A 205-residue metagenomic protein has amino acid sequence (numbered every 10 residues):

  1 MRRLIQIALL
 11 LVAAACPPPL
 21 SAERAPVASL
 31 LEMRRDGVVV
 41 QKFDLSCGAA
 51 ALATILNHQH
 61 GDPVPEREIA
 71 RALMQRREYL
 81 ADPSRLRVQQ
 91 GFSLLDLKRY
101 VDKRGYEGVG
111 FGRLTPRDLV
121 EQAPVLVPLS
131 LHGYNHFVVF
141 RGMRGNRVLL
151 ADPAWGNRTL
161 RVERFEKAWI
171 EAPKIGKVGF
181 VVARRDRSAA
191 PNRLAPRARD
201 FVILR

Functional and structural regions predicted by a protein language model:
M1-R3, Y106-E107: Extended hydrophobic/aromatic-rich secondary-structure runs
R2-I7, C16-L80, R85-L86, V202-R205: Active-site-adjacent structural segments surrounding the nucleophilic cysteine of cysteine proteases and isopeptidases
P18-S21, A25-E32, L73-V178: Conserved active-site-adjacent core of cysteine acyl-enzyme catalytic domains
H60, M143-G145, R185-D186: Short loop segments at secondary-structure junctions
P173-R205: Low-complexity, Gly/Ser/Thr/Pro-rich intrinsically disordered linker/tail segments
